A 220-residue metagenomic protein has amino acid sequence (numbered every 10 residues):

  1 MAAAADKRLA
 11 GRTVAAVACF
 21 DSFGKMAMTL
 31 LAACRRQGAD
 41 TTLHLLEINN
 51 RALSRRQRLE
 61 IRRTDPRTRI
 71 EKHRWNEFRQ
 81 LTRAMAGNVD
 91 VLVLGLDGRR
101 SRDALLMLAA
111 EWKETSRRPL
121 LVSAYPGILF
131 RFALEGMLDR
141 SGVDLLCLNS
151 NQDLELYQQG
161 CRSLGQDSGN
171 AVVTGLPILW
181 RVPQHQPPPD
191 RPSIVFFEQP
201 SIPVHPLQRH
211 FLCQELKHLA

Functional and structural regions predicted by a protein language model:
M1-D21, F196: Nucleotide-activated donor-dependent transferases that construct or modify glycoconjugates
A3-A4, L81, L134, Q184: Generic recognition of flexible, low-complexity loop/linker segments
K7, T41-L43, K217: Intrinsic-disorder/low-complexity peptide segments enriched for small residues
A15-A39, H44-V173: Active-site and donor-binding regions of nucleotide-sugar-utilizing enzymes
L179-R181, H185-A220: Conserved catalytic-core segment of nucleotide-activated headgroup transferases in glycan assembly
